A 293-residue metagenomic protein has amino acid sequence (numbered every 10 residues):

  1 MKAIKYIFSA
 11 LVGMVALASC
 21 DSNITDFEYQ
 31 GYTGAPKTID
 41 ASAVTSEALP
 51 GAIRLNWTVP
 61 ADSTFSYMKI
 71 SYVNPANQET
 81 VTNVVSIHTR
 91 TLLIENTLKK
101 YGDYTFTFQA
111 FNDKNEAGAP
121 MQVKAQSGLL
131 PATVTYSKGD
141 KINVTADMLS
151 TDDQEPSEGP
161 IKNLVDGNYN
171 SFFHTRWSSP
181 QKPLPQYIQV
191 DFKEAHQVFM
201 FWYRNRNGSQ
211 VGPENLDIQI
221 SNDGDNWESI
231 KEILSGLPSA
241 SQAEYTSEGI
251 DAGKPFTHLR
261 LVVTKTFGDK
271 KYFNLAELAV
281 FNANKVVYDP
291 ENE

Functional and structural regions predicted by a protein language model:
A16-S19: C-terminal motif of bacterial Sec signal peptides marking the signal peptidase cleavage site
D21-S63, A119-V144, A283-K285, D289-P290: Pro/Thr/Ser/Gly-rich low-complexity, intrinsically disordered linker/stalk tracts
I53, T58-T80, V211-N215: Solvent-exposed loop/turn segments flanking beta-strands in beta-repeat/beta-sandwich domains
T82-T89, L237-S239: Short beta-strand segments within Ig-like beta-sandwich modules, predominantly Fibronectin type-III
I94-V123: Beta-strand-rich modules
G128-K193, R206-V211, F281-E293: Disordered, acidic Ser/Thr/Pro-rich linker "stalks" and the adjacent N-terminal cap of the next globular domain
L184, Q210-E293: Trp- and acidic/polar-enriched beta-sheet ligand-binding modules for extracellular glycan and matrix recognition
H196-G208, L261: A short beta-strand element within beta-rich, extracytoplasmic domains of secreted/secretory-pathway proteins
